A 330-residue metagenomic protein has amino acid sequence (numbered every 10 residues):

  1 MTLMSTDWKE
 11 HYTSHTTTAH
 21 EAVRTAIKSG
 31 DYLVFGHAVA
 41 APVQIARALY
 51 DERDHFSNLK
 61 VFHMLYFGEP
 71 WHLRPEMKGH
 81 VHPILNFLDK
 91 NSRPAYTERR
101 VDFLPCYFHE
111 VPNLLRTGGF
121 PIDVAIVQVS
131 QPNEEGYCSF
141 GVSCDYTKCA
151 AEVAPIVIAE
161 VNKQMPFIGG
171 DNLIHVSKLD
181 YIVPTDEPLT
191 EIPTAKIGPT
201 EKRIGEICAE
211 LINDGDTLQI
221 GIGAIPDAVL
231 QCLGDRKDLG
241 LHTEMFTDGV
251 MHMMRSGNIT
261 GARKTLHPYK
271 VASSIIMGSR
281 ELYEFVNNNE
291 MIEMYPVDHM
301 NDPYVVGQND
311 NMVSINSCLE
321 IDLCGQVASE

Functional and structural regions predicted by a protein language model:
M1-E330: Conserved alpha/beta enzyme-core scaffold
